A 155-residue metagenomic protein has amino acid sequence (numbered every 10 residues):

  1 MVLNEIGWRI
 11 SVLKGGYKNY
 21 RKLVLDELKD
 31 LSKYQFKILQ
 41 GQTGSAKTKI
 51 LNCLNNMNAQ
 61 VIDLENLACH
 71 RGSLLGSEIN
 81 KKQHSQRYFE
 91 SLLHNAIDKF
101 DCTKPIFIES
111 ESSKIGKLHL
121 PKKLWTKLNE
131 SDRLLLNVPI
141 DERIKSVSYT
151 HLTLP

Functional and structural regions predicted by a protein language model:
M1-L23: Thiolate-centered catalytic microenvironments shared by cysteine-dependent enzyme domains
S11, K37-L39, Q60-I62, I108 (+1 more regions): Hydrophobic/aromatic beta-strand patches that form the interior of the parallel beta-sheet core in alpha/beta enzyme
K14-G15, Q60-S73: Short beta-strand-centered segment that lines the nucleotide-binding/catalytic pocket of NTP-utilizing
L28-Y34: Phosphate-binding P-loop
L39-N55: Glycine-rich phosphate-binding P-loop
C69-L118: Conserved nucleotide-sensing/catalytic segment adjacent to the nucleotide-binding pocket in NTP-handling enzymes
N129-V147: Conserved phosphate-donor/acceptor-positioning beta-strand/loop module used by diverse small-molecule
T150-P155: Conserved small/polar residues in nucleotide/adenosyl-binding loops
